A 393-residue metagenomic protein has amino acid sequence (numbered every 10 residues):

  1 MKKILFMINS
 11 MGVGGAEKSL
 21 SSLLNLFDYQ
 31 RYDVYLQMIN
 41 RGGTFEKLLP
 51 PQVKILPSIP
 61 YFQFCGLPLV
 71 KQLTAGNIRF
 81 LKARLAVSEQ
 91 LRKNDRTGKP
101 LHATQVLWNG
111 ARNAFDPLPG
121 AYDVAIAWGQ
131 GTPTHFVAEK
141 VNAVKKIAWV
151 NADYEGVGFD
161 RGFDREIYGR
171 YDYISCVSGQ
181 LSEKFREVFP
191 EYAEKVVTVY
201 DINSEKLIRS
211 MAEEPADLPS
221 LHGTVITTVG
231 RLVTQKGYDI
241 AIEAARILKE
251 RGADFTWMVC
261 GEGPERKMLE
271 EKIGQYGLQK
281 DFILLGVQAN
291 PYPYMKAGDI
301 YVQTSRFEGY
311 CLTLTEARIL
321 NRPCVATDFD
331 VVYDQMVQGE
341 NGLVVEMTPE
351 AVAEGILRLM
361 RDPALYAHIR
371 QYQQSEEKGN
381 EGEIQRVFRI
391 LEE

Functional and structural regions predicted by a protein language model:
E17-S22, T224, T228-I247, P264-E270: A conserved mid-protein helix/loop that constitutes part of the nucleotide-sugar donor-binding site
L36-G43, V229-V233, T256-L269: Glycosyltransferase donor-sugar binding loop
K145-N151, E155, G169-S210: Donor nucleotide-sugar binding/catalytic pocket of nucleotide-sugar-dependent glycosyltransferases
K249, G274, A351, R358 (+2 more regions): A short, well-ordered alpha-helix in the C-terminal region of glycosyltransferases
V287, R306: Aromatic "clamp/platform" in nucleotide-sugar-dependent glycosyltransferases that forms part of the donor/acceptor
E316, D328-G339, L343-V344: Short acidic/histidine- and often glycine-rich active-site loop of Leloir-type glycosyltransferases that engages
P323-T327: Short hydrophobic beta-strand element within catalytic cores of glycosyltransferases and related nucleotide-activated
Q338-G339, L343-P349, R358-P363: Conserved acidic donor-binding segment of nucleotide-sugar-dependent glycosyltransferases
